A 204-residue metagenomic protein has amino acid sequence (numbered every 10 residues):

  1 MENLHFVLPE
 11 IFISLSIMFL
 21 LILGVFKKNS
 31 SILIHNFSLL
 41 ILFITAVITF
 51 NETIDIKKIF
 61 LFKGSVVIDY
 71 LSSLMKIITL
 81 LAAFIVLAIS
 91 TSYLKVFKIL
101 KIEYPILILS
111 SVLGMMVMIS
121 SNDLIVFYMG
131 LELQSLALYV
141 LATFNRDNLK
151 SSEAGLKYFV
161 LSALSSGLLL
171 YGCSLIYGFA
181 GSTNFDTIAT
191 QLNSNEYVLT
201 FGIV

Functional and structural regions predicted by a protein language model:
M1-V204: Alpha-helical transmembrane segments of multi-pass membrane proteins predominantly involved in bioenergetics
